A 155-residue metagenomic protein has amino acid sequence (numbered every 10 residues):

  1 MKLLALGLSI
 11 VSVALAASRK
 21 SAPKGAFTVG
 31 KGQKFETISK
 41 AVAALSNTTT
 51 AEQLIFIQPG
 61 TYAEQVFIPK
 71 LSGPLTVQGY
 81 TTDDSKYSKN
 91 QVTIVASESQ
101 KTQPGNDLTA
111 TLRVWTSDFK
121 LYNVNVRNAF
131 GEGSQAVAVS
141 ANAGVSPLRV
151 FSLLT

Functional and structural regions predicted by a protein language model:
M1-R19: Fungal secretory targeting signals
V13-K40: Right-handed parallel beta-helix/beta-solenoid
A26, E52-L54, Q65, P74 (+6 more regions): Detector for repetitive beta-architecture
K31, S72-Q135: Right-handed parallel beta-helix/beta-spiral solenoid domain characteristic of secreted/periplasmic
G32-A43, T49-T76, Y80-S85: N-terminal extracellular ligand-recognition/capping segment immediately after the signal peptide
S134-T155: Eukaryote-skewed repeat-based solenoidal scaffolds used as protein-protein interaction platforms, primarily
